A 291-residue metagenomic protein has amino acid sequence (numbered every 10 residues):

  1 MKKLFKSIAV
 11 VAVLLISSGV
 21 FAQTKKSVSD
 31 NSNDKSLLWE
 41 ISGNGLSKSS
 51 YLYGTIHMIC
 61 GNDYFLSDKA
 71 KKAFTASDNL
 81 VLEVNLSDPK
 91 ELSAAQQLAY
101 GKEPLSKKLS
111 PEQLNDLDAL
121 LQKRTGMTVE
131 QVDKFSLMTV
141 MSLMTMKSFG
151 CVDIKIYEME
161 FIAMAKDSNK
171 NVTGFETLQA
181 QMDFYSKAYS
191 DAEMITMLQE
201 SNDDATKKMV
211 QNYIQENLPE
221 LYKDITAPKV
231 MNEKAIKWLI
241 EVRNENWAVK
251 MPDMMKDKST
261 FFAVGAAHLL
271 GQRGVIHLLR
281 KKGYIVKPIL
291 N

Functional and structural regions predicted by a protein language model:
M1-S27: Bacterial Sec-dependent N-terminal signal peptides
K26, L37-W238: Structured, acidic catalytic/metal-binding patches in enzyme active sites
S32, G45, F74, M254-K256: Extracellular/periplasmic catalytic domains that process cell-envelope and extracellular macromolecules
N33, F65, V242-N246: Short secondary-structure boundary/capping elements
K234-N291: A cross-kingdom marker for long, charged
